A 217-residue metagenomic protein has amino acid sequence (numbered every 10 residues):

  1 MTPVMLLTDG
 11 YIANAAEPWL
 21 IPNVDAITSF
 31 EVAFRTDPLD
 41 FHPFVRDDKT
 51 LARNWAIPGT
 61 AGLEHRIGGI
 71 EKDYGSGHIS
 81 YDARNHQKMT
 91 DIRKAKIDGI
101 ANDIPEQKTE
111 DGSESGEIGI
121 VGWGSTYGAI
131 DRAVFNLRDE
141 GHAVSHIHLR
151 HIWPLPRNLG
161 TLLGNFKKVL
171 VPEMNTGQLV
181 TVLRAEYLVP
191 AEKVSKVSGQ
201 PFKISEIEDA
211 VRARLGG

Functional and structural regions predicted by a protein language model:
M1-G217: Flexible, low-complexity linker and terminal segments
